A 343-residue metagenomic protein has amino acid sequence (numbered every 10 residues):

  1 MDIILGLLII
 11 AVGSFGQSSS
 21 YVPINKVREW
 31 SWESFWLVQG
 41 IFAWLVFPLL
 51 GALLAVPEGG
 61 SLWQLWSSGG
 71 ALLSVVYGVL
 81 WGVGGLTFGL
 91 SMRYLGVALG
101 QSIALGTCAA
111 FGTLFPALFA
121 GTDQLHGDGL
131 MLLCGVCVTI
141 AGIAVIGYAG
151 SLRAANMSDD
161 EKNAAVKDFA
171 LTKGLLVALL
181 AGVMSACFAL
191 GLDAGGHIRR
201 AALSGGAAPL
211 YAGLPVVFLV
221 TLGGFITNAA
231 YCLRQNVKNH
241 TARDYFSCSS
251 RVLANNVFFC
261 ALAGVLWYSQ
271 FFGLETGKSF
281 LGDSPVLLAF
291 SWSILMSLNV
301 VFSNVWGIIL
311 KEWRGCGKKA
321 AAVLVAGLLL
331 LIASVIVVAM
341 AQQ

Functional and structural regions predicted by a protein language model:
M1-Q343: Polytopic alpha-helical membrane proteins, predominantly small-molecule transporters/carriers
